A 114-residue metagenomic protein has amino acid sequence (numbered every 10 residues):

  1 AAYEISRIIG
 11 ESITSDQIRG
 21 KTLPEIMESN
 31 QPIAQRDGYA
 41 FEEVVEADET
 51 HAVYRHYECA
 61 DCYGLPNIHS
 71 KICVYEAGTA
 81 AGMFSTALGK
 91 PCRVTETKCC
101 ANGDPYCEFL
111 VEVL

Functional and structural regions predicted by a protein language model:
A1-V53, E58-K71, R93, K98-L114: N-terminal accessory segment detector
C73-K90: Active-site helix/loop of acyl-thioester processing domains in fatty-acid/polyketide metabolism, spanning hotdog-fold
